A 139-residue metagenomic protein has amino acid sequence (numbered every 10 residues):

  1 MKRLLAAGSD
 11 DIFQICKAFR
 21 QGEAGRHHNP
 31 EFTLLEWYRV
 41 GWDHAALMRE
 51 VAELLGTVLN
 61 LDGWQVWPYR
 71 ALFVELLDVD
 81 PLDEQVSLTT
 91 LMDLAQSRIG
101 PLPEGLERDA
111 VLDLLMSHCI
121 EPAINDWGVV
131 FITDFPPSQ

Functional and structural regions predicted by a protein language model:
M1-A46, D93, D113, E121: Class II aminoacyl-tRNA synthetase-like tRNA-binding/catalytic domains
L54-Q139: Metal-assisted phosphate- and nucleotidyl-transfer catalytic regions
